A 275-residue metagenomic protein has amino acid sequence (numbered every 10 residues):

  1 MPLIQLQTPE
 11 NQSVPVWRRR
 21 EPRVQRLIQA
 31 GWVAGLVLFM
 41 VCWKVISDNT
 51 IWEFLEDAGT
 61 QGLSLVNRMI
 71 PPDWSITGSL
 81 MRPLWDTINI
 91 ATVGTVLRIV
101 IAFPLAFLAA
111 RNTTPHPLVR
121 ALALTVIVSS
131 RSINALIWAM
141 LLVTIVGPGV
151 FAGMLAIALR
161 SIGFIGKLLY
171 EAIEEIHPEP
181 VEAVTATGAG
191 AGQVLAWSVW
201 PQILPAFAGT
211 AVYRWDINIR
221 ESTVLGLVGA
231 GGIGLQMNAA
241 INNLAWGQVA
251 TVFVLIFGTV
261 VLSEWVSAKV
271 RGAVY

Functional and structural regions predicted by a protein language model:
M1-V96, F103-P104, L108, N112 (+2 more regions): N-terminal, non-cleaved signal-anchor transmembrane helix
T77, M81, W85, P115-L122 (+7 more regions): Alpha-helical membrane-protein architecture signal
T95-F103, F107, R111, L136 (+6 more regions): Hydrophobic positions within alpha-helical transmembrane segments of bacterial inner-membrane proteins
L105-A139, L168-E171: Cytoplasmic-entry segments and transmembrane alpha-helices of multi-pass inner-membrane transporters
I127-S161: Generic hydrophobic transmembrane alpha-helix motif, especially the helices
T144, I219-I256, Y275: Glycine-rich helix-loop "coupling/hinge" segments at transmembrane-helix boundaries in multipass transporters
P148-R214, W265: Membrane-cytosol interface at the C-terminal ends of specific transmembrane alpha-helices in multi-pass membrane
G209, A250-Y275: C-terminal transmembrane helix and the adjacent membrane-cytosol boundary/short C-terminal tail of inner/organellar
